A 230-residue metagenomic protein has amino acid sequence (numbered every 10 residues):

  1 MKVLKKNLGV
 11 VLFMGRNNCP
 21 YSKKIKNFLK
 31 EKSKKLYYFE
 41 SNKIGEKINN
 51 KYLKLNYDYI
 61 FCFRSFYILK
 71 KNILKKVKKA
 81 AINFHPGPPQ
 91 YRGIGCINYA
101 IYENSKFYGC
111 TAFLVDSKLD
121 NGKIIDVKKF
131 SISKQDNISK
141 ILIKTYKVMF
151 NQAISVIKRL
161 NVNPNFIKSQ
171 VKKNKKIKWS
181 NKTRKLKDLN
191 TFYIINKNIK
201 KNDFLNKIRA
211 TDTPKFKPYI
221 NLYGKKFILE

Functional and structural regions predicted by a protein language model:
M1-E230: One-carbon transfer enzymes
